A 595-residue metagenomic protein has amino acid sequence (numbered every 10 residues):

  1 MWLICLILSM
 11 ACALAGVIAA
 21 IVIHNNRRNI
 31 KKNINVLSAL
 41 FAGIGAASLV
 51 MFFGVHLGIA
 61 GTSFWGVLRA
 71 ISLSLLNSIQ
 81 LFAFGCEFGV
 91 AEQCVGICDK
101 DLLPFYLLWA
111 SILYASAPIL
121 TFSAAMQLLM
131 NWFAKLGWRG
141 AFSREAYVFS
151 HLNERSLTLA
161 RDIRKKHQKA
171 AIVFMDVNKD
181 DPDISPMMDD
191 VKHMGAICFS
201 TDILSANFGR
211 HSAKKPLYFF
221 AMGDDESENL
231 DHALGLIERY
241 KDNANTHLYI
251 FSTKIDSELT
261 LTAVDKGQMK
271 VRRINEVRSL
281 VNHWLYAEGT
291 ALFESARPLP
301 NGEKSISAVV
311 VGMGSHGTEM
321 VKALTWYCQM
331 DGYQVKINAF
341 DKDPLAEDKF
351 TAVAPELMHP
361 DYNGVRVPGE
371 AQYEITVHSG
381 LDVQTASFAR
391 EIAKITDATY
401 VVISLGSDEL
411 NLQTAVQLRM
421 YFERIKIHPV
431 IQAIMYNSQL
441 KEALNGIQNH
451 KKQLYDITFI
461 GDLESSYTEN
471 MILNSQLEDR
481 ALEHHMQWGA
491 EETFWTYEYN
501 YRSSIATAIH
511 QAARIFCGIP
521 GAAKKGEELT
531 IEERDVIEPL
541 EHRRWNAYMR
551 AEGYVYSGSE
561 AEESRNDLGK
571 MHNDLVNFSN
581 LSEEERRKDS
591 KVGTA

Functional and structural regions predicted by a protein language model:
W2-S48, G58-L76, Q80, G89-R544 (+3 more regions): Cytosolic regulatory regions of ion transport systems
V50-G54: Alpha-helical transmembrane segments of multi-pass membrane proteins
A83: …; additionally, a secondary subgroup of soluble metalloenzymes is captured
Y556-N573: Surface-exposed intrinsically disordered loops and tails
D589-A595: C-terminal substrate/ligand-recognition segments
